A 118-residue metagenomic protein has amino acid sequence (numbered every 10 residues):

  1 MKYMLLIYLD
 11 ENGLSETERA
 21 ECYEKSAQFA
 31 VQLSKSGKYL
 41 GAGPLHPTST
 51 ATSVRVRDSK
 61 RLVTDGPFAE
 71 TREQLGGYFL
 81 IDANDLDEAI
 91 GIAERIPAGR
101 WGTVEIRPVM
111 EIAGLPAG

Functional and structural regions predicted by a protein language model:
M1-G118: Conserved, structured core segments of small domains
